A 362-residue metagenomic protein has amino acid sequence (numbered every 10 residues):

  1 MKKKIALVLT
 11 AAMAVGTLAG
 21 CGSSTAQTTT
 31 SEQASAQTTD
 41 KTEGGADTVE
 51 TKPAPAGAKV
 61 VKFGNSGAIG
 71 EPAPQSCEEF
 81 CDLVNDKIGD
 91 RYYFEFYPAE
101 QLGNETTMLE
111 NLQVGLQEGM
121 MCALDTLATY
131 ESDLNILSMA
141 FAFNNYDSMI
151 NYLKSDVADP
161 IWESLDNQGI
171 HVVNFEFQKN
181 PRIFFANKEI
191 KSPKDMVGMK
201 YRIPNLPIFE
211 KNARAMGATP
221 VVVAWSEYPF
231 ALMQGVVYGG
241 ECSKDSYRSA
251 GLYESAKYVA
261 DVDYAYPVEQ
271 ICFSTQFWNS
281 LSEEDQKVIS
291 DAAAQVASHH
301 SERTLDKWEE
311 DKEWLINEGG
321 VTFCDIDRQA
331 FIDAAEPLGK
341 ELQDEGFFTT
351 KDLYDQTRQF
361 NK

Functional and structural regions predicted by a protein language model:
M1-K4, V8: Positively charged n-region of N-terminal signal peptides that target proteins for export
L7, G22-S24, S35-T39: Generic amphipathic, hydrophobic interface segment in small proteins and small subunits
T10-T17: Bacterial N-terminal signal peptides
L18-E32: Bacterial lipoprotein signal-peptidase II cleavage site
G22-A26, G44-D147, V157, L165-K362: N-terminal secretory/targeting leader peptides
T28-T42, D47-T48: Extracellular mucin-like PTS domains
N151: Short beta-strand-centered segments that line the small-molecule binding cleft or hinge of alpha/beta clamshell
W162: Conserved glycine-rich "GG(E/T)P / GGGxP" loop and the immediately following alpha-helix in the radical SAM core
